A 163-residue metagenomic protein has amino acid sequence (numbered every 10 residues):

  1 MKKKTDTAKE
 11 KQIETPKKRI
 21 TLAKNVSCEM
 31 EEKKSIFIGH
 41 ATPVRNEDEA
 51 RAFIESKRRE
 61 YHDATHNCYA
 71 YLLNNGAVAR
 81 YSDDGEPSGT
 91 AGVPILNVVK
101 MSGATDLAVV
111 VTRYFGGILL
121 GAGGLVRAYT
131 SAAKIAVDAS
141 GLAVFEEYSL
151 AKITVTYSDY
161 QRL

Functional and structural regions predicted by a protein language model:
M1-T90: C-terminal regulatory domains involved in ligand/effector binding and gene-expression control
G76, Y114-G117: A short, flexible beta-alpha/helix-coil linker loop
S88-K100, T112, L125-Y129: Conserved mixed alpha/beta catalytic, RNA-binding, or beta-rich assembly cores of soluble enzyme, regulatory
T105-F115: Glycine- and acidic-rich phosphate- and metal-coordinating loops
L120: Short Cys/His-based metal-binding microdomains
A128, A132-S140: Stable alpha-helical structural segments in soluble proteins, enriched in small hydrophobic residues
A143-Y157: Short glycine-/aliphatic-rich beta-strand segments at the starts of folded cytosolic domains
R162: Polyanion-binding surfaces on beta-sheet-dominated domains and ring/shell assemblies
